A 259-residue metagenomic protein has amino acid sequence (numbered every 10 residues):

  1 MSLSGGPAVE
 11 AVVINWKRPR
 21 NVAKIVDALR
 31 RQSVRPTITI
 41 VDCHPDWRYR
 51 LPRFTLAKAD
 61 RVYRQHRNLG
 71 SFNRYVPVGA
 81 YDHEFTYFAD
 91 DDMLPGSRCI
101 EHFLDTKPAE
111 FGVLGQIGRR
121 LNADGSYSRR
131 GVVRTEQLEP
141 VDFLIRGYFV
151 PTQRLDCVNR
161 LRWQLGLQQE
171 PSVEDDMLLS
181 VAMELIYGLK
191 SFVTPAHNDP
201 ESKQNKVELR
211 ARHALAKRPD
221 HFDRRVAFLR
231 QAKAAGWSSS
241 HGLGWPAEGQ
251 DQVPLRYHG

Functional and structural regions predicted by a protein language model:
M1-A28: N-proximal low-complexity "stem/linker" segments adjacent to membrane-targeting elements
G6, R20-I25, Q164-G259: C-terminal catalytic/acceptor-binding lobe
D27-T37: Short, acidic, metal-binding catalytic loop of nucleotide-sugar glycosyltransferases
D42-L51: A conserved acidic beta->alpha catalytic loop
Q65-N73, S172-V173: A short, glycine-/small-residue-rich helix N-cap motif at loop->alpha-helix starts within glycosyltransferase
Y75-F85: Active-site nucleotide-sugar/metal-binding loop of Leloir-type enzymes
V78, L94-G166: Conserved catalytic core of nucleotide-sugar-dependent glycosyltransferases
E84-L94: Short beta-strand-to-loop acidic/aromatic patch adjacent to the donor-nucleotide binding site
